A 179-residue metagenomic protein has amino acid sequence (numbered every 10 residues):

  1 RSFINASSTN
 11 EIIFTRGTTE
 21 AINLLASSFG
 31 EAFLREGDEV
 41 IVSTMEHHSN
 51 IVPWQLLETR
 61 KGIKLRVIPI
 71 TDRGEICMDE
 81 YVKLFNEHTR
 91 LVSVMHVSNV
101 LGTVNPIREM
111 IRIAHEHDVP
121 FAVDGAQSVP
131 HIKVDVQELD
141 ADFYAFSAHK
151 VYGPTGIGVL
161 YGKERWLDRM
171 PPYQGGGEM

Functional and structural regions predicted by a protein language model:
R1-M179: Pyridoxal 5′-phosphate
